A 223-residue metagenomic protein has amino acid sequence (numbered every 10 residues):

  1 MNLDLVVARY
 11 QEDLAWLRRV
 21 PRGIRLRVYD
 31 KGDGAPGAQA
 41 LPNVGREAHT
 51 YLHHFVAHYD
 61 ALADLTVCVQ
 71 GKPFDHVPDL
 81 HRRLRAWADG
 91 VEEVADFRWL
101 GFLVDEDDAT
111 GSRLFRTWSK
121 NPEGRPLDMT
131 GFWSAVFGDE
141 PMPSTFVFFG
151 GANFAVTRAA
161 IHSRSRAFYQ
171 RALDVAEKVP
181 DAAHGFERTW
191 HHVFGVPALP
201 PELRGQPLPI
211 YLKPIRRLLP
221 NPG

Functional and structural regions predicted by a protein language model:
M1-G223: ER/Golgi luminal nucleotide-sugar-dependent glycosyltransferases, focusing on the catalytic module
